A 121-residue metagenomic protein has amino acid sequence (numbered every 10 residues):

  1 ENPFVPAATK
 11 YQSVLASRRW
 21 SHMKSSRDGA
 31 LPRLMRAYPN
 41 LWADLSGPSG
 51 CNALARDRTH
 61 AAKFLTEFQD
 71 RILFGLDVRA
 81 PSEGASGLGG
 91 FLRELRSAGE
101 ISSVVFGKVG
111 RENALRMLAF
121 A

Functional and structural regions predicted by a protein language model:
E1-F74, S82: Catalytic pocket-lining loop regions of alpha/beta-barrel enzymes, especially the amidohydrolase/enolase/GH5 lineages
E67-L73, R79-A121: Mid-to-C-terminal alpha-helical segments outside catalytic/metal-binding sites
